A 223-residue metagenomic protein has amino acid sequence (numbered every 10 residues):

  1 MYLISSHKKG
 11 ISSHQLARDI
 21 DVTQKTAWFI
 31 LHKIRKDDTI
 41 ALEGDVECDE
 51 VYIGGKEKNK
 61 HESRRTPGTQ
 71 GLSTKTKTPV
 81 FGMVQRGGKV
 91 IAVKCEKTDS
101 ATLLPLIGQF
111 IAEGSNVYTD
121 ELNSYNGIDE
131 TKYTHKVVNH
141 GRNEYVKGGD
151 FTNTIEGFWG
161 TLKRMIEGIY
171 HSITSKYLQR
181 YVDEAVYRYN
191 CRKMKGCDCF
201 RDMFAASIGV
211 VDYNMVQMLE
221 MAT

Functional and structural regions predicted by a protein language model:
M1-T223: Residue-level recognition of single "structural anchor" positions that define or cap local secondary structure
